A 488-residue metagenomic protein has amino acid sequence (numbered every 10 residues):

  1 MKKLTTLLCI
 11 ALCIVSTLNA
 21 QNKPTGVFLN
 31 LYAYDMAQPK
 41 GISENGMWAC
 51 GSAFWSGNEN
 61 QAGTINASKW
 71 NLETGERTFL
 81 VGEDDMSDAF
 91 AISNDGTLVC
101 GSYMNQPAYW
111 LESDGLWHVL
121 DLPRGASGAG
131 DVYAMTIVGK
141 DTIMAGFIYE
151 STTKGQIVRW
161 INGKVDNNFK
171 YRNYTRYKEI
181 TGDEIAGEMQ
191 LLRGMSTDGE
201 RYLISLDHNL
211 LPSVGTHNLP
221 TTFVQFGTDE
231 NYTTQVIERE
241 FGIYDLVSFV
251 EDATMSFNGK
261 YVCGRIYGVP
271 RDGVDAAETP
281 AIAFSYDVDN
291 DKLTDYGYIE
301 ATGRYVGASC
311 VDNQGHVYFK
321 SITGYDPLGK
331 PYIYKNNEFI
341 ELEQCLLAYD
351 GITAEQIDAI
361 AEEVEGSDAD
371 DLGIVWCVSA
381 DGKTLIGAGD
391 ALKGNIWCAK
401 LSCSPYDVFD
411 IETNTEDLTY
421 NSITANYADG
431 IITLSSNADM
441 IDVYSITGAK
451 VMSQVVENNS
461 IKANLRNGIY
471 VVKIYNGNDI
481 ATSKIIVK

Functional and structural regions predicted by a protein language model:
M1, T17, R176, T233 (+5 more regions): Generic N-terminal leader/processing signal
M1-K23: Bacterial Sec-dependent N-terminal signal peptides
K2-K3, K69, K260, K335 (+2 more regions): A general lysine-centric signal
T5-T6, T136, T294, T482: Ser/Thr-centric signal marking residues that sit in or immediately flank functional binding/regulatory motifs
Q21-D410: Conserved "turn/edge" positions that cap or connect secondary-structure elements within repeat/scaffolded domains
E412-K488: C-terminal outer-membrane/trafficking sorting elements
